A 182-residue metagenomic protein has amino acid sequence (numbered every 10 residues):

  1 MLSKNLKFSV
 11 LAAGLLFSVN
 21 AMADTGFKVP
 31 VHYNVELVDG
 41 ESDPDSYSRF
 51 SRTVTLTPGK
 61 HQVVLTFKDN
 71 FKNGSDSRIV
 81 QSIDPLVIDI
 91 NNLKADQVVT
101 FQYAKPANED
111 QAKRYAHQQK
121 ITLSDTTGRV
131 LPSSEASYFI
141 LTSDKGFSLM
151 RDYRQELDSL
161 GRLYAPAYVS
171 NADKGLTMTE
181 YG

Functional and structural regions predicted by a protein language model:
M1-V10: Bacterial N-terminal signal peptides that target proteins for export
A13-L16: Repetitive helical segments and hydrophobic/amphipathic motifs
S18-N20: N-terminal signal peptide c-region/cleavage motif recognized by signal peptidases
A23-T55, V64-G182: Short loop/turn and low-complexity linker motifs enriched in small/turn-promoting residues
